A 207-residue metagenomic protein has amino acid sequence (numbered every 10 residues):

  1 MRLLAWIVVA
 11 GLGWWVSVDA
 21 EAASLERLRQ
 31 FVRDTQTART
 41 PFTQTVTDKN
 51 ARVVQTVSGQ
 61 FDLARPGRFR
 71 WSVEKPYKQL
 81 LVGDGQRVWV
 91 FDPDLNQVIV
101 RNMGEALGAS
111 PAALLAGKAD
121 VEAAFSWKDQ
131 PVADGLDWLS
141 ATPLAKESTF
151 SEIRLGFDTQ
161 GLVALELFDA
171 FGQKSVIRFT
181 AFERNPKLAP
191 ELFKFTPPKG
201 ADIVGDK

Functional and structural regions predicted by a protein language model:
A5-W15: Bacterial N-terminal signal peptides
G13-V54, P197-K207: N-terminal leader/targeting segments and the immediate start of mature chains
T43-K49, S72-E74, F91-P93, T142-L144 (+1 more regions): A generic structural motif
V53-Q60, G172: Amphipathic hydrophobic-ligand
Q60-A109, S175-V176: An acidic-aromatic
I99, A123-K128, V132-K207: Gly/Pro-enriched, hydrophobic low-complexity segments that function as extracytoplasmic propeptides/linkers
A112-G117, V121-K128: Anionic-ligand binding region
